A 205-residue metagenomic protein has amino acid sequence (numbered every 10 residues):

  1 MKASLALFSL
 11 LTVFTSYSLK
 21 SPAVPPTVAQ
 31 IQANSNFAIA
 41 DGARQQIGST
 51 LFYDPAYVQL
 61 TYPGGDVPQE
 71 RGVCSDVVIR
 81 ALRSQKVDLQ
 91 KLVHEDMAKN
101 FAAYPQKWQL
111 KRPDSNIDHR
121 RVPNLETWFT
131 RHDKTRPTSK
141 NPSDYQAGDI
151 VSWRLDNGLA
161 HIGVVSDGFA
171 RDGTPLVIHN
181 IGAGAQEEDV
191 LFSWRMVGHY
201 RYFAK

Functional and structural regions predicted by a protein language model:
K2-F8: Sec-dependent signal peptide recognition, specifically the positively charged N-region followed immediately by
L10-Q30: Bacterial Sec-dependent signal peptides at the C-terminal "C-region" and cleavage site
P25-Q32, L60-Q69, K111-S115, R136-K140 (+1 more regions): Second-shell loop/turn segments in exported
F37-A40, A98-I178: ...with weaker cross-activation on analogous glycine-rich loops/strands in unrelated enzymes
R44, G48, I79-V87, H94 (+2 more regions): Sec-exported extracytoplasmic/periplasmic mature domains
D54-S75, D88-R112: Acidic helix-start/capping segments at beta-turn-to-alpha-helix junctions
D172-K205: Low-complexity, Gly/Ser/Thr/Pro-rich intrinsically disordered linker/tail segments
